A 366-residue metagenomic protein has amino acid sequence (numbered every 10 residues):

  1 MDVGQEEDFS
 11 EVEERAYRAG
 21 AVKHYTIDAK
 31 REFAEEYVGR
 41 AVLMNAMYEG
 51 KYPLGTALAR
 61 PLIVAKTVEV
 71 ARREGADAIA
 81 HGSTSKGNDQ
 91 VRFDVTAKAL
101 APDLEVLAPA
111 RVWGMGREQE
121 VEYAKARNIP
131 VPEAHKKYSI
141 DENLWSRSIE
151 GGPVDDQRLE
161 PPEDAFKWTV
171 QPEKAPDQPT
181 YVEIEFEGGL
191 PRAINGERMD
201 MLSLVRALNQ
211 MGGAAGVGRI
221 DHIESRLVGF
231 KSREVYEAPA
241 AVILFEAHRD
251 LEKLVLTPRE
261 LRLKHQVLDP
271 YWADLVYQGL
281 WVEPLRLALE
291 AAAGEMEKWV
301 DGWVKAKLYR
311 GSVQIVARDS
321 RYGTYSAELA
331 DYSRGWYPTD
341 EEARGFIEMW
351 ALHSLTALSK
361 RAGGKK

Functional and structural regions predicted by a protein language model:
M1-K366: Nucleotide-activated chemistry modules centered on ATP-dependent adenylation/adenylyltransferase
